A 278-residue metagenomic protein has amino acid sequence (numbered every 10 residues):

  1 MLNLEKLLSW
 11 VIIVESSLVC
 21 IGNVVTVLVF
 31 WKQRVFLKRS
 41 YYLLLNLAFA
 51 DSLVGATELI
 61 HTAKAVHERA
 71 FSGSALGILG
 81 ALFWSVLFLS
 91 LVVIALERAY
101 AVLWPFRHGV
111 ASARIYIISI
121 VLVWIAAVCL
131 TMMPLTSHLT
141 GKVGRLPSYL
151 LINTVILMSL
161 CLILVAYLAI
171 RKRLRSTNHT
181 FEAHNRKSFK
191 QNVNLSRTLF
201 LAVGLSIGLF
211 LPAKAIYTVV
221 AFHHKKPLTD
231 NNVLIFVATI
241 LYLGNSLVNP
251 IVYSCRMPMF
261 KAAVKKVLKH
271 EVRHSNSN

Functional and structural regions predicted by a protein language model:
M1-L8, T62-L79, T136-L150, S188 (+3 more regions): Extracellular loop architecture of rhodopsin-family
M1-V29, N278: Extracellular N-terminal segment of 7TM GPCRs
E5-I13, R39-V93, G109: Extracellular TM2-ECL1-early TM3 structural module of rhodopsin-like
L8-E15, R114-Y116, P147-I156: Transmembrane alpha-helices of multi-pass eukaryotic membrane proteins
E15-V19, L45-E58, S85, I115-M132 (+3 more regions): Alpha-helical transmembrane segments of multi-pass membrane proteins
Q33-S40, R98-S119, V165-T198, F222-K225 (+1 more regions): Intracellular signaling interfaces of 7-transmembrane GPCRs
F83-V93, Y100-K142, M158-L168: Fourth transmembrane helix
